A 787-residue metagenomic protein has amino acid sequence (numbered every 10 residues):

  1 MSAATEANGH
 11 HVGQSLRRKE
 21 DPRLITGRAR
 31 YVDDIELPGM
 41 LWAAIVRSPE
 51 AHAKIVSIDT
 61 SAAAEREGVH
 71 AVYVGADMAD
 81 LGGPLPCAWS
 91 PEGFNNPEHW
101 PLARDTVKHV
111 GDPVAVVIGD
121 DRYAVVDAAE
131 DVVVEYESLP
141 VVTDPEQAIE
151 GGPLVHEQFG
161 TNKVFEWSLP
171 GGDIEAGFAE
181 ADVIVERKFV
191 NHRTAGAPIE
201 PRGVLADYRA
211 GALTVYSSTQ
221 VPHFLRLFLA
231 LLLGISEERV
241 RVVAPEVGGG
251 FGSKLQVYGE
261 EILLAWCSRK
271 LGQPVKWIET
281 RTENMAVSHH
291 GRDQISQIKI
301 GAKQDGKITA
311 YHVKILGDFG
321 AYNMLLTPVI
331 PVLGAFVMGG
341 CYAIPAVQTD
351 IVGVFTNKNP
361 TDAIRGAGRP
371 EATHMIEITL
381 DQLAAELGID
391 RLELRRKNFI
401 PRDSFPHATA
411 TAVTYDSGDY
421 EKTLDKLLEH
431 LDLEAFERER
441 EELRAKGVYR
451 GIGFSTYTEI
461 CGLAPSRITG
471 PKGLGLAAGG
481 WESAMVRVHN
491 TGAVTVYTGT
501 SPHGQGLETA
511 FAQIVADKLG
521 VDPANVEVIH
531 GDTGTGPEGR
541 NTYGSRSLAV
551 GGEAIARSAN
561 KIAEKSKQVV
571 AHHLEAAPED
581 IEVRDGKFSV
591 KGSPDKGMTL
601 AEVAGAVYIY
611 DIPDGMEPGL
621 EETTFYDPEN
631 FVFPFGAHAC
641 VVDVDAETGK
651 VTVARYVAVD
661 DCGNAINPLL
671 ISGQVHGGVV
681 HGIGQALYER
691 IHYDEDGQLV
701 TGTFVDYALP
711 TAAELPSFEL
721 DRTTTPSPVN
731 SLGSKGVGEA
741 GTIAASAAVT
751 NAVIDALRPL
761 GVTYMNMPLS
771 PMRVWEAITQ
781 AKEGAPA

Functional and structural regions predicted by a protein language model:
M1-V164, I184-R187, K270, P759: Flexible, low-hydrophobicity surface segments
Q14, E20-R23, S90-E92, N162-V204 (+6 more regions): Glycine-rich loop/linker segments at domain edges
K19-R23, E130-L139, P222, L227 (+7 more regions): Extended active-site and interfacial segments that coordinate phosphate-rich ligands in large catalytic machineries
R66, G75-A76, G234-R239, R269-V275 (+4 more regions): C-terminal catalytic domains of large/alpha subunits in multi-subunit enzymes
G82-C87, A128-D131, R226-F228, F251-V257 (+11 more regions): Short acidic, glycine/serine/threonine-rich loops at helix termini
D105-T106, S236-A244, C267-T280, N284-M285: Conserved catalytic cysteine-centered active-site region of acyl-thioester-dependent Claisen-condensing enzymes
G152-L233, P401-A493, V700-E714, E719-D721: Helix-loop-helix junctions that connect adjacent transmembrane helices in secondary transporters/permeases, recognized
E246, G250-G272, K276-I278, L507-V515: Thiamine diphosphate
